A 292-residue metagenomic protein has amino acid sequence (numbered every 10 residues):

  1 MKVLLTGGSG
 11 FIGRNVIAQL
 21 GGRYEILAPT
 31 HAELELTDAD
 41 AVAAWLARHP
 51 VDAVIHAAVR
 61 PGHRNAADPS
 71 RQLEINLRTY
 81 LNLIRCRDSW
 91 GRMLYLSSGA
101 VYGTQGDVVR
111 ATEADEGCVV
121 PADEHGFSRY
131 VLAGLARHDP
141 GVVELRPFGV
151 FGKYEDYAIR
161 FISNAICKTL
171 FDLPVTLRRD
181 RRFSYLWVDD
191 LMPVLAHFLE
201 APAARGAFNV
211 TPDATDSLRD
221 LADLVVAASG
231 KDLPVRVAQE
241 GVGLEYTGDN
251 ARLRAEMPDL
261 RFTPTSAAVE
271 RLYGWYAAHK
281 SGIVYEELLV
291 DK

Functional and structural regions predicted by a protein language model:
K2-G22: N-terminal Rossmann NAD(P)H-binding glycine-rich loop of SDR-like oxidoreductase domains
L36-I75: NAD(P)H-binding glycine-rich loop region in Rossmannoid oxidoreductase-like domains and their noncatalytic homologs
T37, A67, R71-T79, V119 (+3 more regions): Glycine-rich NAD(P)-binding loop of the Rossmann-fold in SDR/ketoreductase-type enzymes
L81-E124: Conserved Rossmann-fold NAD(P)-dependent oxidoreductase catalytic core, especially the SDR/UDP-sugar
Y102-G103, D123, V143-F161: Flexible, glycine-rich beta-alpha linker
D107, V120-R146: Active-site Tyr-X1-5-Lys
L173-K292: C-terminal substrate-binding subdomain of Rossmann-fold SDR/epimerase-dehydratase oxidoreductases
